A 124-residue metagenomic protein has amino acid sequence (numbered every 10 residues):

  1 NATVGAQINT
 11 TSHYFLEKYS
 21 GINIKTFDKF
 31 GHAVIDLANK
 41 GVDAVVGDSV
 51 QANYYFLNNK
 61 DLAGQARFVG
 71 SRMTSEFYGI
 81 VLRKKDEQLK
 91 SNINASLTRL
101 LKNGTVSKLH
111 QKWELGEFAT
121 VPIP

Functional and structural regions predicted by a protein language model:
N1-P124: Proline/Glycine/Serine-rich low-complexity intrinsically disordered segments that serve as flexible stalks/linkers
